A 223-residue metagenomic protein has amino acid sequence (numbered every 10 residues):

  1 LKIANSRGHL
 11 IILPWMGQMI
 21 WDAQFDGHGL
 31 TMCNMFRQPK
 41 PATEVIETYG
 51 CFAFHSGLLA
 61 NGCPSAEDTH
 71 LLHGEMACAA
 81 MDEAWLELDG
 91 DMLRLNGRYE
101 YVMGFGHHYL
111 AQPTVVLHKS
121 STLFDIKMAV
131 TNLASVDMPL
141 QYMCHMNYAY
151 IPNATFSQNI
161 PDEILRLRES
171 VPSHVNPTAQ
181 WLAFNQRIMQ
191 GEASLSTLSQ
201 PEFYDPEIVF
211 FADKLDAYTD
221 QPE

Functional and structural regions predicted by a protein language model:
L1-D125, V136-P139, Y148-E223: Surface-exposed acidic/polar loop and edge beta-strand patches at domain peripheries
A129-V130: Hydrophobic beta-strand positions in extracellular immunoglobulin-like domains
Y142-M143: Structured soluble/peripheral alpha/beta segments that form catalytic or ligand/cofactor-binding pockets
